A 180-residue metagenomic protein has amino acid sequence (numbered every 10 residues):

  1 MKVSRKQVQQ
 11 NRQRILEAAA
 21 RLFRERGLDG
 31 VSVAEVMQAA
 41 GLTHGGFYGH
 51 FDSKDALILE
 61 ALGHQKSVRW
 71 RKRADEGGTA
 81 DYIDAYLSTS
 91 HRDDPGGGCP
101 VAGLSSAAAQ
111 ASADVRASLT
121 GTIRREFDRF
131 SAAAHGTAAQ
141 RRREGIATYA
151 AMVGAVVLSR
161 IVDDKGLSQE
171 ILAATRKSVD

Functional and structural regions predicted by a protein language model:
M1-Q10: N-terminal intrinsically disordered/low-complexity leader segments
V8, T79, R141-G145: Short amphipathic alpha-helix in the helical subdomain of ABC transporter nucleotide-binding domains
R14, A18-A56: Helix-turn-helix
L16, R124-S131, R142: An amphipathic alpha-helix signature
E17, A80-R92, I146, Q169 (+1 more regions): Amphipathic alpha-helical segments that line or abut small-molecule/effector binding pockets and mediate allosteric
A61-A85: Amphipathic alpha-helical linker/stalk segments
E76-A102, A109-A117: Helical hydrophobic small-molecule/effector-binding pocket
A113-T120, A133-D180: Hydrophobic/aromatic-rich alpha-helical bundle segments in the mid-to-C-terminal region
